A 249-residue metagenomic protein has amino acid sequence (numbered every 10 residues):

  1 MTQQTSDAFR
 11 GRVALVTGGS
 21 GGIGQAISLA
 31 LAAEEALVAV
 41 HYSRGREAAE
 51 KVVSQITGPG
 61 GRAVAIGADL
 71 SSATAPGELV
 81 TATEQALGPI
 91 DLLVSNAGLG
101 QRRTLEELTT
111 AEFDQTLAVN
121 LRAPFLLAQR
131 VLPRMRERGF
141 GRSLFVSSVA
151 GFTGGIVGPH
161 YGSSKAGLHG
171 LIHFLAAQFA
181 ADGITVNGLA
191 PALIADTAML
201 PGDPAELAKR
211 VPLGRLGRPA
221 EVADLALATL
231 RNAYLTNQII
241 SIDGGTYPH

Functional and structural regions predicted by a protein language model:
V13, S20-G21: Conserved glycine-rich cofactor-binding loop
T104-L105, E112-L117, L207: Substrate-binding pocket helix/loop in short-chain dehydrogenase/reductase
L108, G154-G162, F174: Active-site loop-to-helix junction immediately N-terminal to the catalytic Tyr of the SDR YXXXK motif in Rossmann-fold
A128, S164, I172: Active-site helix of classical SDR
P133, A177-Q178: Alpha-helical segment proximal to the catalytic Tyr-Lys
S148: Residue(s) in the substrate-gating loop at a strand-loop-helix junction that position the organic substrate next
P219-I242, Y247: C-terminal substrate-recognition "lid" of short-chain dehydrogenase/reductases
